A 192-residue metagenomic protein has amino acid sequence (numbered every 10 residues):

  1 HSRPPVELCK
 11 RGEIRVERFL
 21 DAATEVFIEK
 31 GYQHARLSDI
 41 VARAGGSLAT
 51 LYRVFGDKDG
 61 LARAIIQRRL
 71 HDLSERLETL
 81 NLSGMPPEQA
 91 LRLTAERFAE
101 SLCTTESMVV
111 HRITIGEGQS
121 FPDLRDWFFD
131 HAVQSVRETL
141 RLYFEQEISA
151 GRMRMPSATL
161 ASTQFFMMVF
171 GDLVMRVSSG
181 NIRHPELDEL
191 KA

Functional and structural regions predicted by a protein language model:
H1-I14: N-terminal intrinsically disordered/low-complexity leader segments
R18, A22-G60, A64: Helix-turn-helix
D21, E88-T104, M108-Q119, T159 (+1 more regions): Amphipathic alpha-helical segments that line or abut small-molecule/effector binding pockets and mediate allosteric
Y32-Q33, L124, M153: Conserved hydrophobic residue
R63-T94, E106, V110, L140-Q146: Amphipathic alpha-helical linker/stalk segments
Q89, V109, I113, D123-S149 (+1 more regions): Amphipathic alpha-helical packing segments from all-alpha helical-bundle domains
L102-D130, D172-N181: Amphipathic alpha-helical segments used for helix-helix packing
I148-A192: Hydrophobic/aromatic-rich alpha-helical bundle segments in the mid-to-C-terminal region
